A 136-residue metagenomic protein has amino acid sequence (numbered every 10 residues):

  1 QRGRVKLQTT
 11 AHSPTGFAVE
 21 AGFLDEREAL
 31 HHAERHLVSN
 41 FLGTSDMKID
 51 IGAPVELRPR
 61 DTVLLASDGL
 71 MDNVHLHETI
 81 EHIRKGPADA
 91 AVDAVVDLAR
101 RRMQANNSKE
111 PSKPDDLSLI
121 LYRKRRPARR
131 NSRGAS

Functional and structural regions predicted by a protein language model:
Q1-R2, Y122: Short beta-strand-to-turn element immediately C-terminal to the catalytic PLP-Schiff-base lysine in fold type I
G3-R4, T62: Well-ordered beta-strand scaffold positions
R4-L42: Glycine-rich phosphate-binding loop plus the immediately following alpha-helix
H36, N40-A66, L70-S136: C-terminal catalytic subdomain
